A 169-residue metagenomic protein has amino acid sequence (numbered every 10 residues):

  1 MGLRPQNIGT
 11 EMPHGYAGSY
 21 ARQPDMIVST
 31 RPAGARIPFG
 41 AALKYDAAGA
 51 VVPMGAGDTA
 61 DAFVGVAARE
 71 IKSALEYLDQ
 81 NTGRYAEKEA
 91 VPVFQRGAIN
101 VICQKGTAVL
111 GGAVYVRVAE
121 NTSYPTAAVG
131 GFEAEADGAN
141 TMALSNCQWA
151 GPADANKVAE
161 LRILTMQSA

Functional and structural regions predicted by a protein language model:
M1-A169: Surface-exposed, low-hydrophobicity beta-strand/loop segments enriched in small/polar/acidic residues
